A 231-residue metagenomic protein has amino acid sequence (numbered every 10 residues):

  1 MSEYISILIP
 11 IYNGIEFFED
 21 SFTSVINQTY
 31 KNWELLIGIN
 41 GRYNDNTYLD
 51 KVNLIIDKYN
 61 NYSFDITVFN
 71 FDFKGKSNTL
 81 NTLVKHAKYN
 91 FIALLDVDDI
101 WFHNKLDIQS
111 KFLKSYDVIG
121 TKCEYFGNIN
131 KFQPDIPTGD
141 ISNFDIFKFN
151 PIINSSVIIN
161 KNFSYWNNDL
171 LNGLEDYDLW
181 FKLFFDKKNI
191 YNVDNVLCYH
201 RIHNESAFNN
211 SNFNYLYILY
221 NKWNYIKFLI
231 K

Functional and structural regions predicted by a protein language model:
M1-I26: N-proximal low-complexity "stem/linker" segments adjacent to membrane-targeting elements
F22, I26-F69: Acidic donor-binding segment of Leloir-type glycosyltransferases
F22-T23, Y89, F102-K114: Short alpha-helix within the catalytic core of nucleotide-sugar-dependent glycosyltransferases
N70-A87: Glycine-rich, basic loop-to-helix element that forms the pyrophosphate-binding segment of sugar-nucleotide handling
I92: Short aromatic/hydrophobic "clamp" motif used to bind/position activated sugar donors
D96-I100: The conserved acidic donor/metal-binding loop of glycosyltransferases
L106-Q133: Conserved donor NDP-sugar-binding/catalytic core segment of glycosyltransferases
D140-N214: Conserved nucleotide-sugar donor-binding catalytic segment
